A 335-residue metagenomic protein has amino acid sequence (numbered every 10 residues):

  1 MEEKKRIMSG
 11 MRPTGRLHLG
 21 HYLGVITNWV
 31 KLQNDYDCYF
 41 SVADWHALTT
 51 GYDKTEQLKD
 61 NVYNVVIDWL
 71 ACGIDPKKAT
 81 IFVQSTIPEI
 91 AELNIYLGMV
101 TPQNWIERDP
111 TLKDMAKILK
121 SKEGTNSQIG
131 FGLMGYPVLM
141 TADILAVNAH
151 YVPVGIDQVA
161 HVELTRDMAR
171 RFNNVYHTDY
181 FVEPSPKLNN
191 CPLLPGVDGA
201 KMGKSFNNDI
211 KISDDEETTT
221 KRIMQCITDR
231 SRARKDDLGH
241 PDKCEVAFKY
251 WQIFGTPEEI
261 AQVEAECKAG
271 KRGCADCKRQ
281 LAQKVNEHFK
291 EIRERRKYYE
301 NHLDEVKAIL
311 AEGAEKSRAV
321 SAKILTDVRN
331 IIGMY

Functional and structural regions predicted by a protein language model:
E2-T141, K297: N-terminal Rossmann-like or analogous alpha/beta NTP/dinucleotide-binding catalytic cores that position adenine
R12, H46-A47, V147-V152, N207 (+1 more regions): A broad detector of the eukaryotic-type serine/threonine protein kinase catalytic domain
R12, R16, D53, P102 (+9 more regions): Short capping/connector residues at structural and topological boundaries
L17-L23, Y39, K54-L58, K77 (+6 more regions): Structured ligand/cofactor/substrate-binding pocket environments in proteins
V66, G73, T101-W105, A149 (+2 more regions): A generic secondary-structure signal for well-formed alpha-helical elements
Q103-E107, A146-P153, G255-V263, R293: Short helix-capping/linker segments at secondary-structure and domain boundaries
R166-Y335: Conserved nucleotide- and phosphate/pyrophosphate-binding catalytic cores in adenylate/nucleotidyl-handling enzymes
